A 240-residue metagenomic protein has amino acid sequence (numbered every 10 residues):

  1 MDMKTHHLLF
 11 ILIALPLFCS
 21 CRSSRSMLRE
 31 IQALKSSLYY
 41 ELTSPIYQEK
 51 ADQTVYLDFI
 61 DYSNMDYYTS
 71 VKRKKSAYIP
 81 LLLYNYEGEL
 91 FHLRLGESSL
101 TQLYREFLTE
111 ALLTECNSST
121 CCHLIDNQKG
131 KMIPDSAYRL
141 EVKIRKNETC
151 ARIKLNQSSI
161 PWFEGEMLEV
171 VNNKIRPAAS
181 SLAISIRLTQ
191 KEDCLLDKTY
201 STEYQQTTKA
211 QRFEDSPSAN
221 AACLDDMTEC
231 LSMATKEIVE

Functional and structural regions predicted by a protein language model:
M1-C19: Sec-dependent bacterial lipoprotein signal peptides
S20-E115, C121, V239-E240: A structural "domain/chain start" motif
C21, C121-C122, C150, C230: Disulfide-bonded cysteines in secreted/extracellular proteins and peptides
C21-K50, N172-E240: C-terminal/domain-edge helix-coil "capping" segments
Q32-L34, N127-L195: Surface-exposed short loop/turn segments
D66-T69, A151-I153, T207-F213: Short acidic/His/Gly/Ser-rich catalytic and metal-binding motifs that mark active-site loops of diverse hydrolases
I79, G88-L93, S158-N172, N220: Flexible, solvent-exposed loop segments that connect beta-strands
E106-K143, T189-F213, E237-E240: Extended amphipathic secondary-structure runs
